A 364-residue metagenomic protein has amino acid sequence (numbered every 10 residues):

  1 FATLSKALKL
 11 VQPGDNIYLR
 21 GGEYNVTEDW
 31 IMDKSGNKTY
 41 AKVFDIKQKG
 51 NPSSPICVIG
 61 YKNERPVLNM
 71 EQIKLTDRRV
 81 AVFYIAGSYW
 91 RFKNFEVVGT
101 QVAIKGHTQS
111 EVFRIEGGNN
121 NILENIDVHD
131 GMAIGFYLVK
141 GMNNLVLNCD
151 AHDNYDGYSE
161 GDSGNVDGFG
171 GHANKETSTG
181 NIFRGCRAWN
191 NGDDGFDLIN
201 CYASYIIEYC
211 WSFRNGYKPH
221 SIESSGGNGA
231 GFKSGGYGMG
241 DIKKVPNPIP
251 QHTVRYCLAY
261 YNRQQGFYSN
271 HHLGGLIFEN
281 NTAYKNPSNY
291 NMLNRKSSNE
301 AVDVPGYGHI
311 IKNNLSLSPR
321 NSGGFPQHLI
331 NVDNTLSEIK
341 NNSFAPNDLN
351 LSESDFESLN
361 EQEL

Functional and structural regions predicted by a protein language model:
F1-L4, S358: Alpha-helix N-cap recognition
Y18-G21, N25-K34, Y40-T108: Right-handed parallel beta-helix/beta-spiral solenoid domain characteristic of secreted/periplasmic
R20, P55, Y61-R65, S88-G99 (+8 more regions): Right-handed parallel beta-helix
D33-I46, I73-F83, K105-R114, D130-L138 (+6 more regions): Extracellular beta-strand/beta-solenoid scaffold signature
D33-K38, S298-L364: Acidic, glycine- and Ser/Thr-rich low-complexity intrinsically disordered tracts in extracellular/secreted proteins
